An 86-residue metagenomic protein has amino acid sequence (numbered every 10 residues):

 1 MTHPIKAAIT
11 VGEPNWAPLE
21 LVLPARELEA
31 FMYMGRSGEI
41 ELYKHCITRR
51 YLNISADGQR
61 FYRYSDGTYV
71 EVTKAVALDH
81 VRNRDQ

Functional and structural regions predicted by a protein language model:
M1-T2, K44: Compositionally biased, low-complexity segments enriched in small residues
T2-P24, Y64-Q86: Mixed-charge, Lys/Arg-enriched low-complexity segments
V22-K74: Acidic, low-complexity, intrinsically disordered interaction modules
